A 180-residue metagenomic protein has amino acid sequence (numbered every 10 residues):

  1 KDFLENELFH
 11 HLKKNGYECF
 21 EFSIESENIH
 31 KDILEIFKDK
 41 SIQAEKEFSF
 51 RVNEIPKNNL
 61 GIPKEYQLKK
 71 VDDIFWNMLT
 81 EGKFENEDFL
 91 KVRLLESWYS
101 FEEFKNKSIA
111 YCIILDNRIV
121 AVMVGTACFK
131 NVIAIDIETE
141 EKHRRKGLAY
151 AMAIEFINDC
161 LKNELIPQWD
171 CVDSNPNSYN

Functional and structural regions predicted by a protein language model:
K1-T80: Acyl-donor-binding surface of acyltransferase catalytic domains
D2-E7, I135, R145-D159: Conserved acetyl-CoA-binding loop-helix of GNAT-fold acetyltransferases
S23-N28, Q168-N180: Conserved beta-strand-loop-alpha-helix junction that forms the acyl-donor binding cleft
F84-E96: Conserved GNAT-fold acetyl-CoA-binding loop/helix
W98-E140: A conserved beta-strand-loop-helix scaffold within acyl/acetyltransferase catalytic domains
I119, C160-L161: Long alpha-helical, hydrophobic tracts
